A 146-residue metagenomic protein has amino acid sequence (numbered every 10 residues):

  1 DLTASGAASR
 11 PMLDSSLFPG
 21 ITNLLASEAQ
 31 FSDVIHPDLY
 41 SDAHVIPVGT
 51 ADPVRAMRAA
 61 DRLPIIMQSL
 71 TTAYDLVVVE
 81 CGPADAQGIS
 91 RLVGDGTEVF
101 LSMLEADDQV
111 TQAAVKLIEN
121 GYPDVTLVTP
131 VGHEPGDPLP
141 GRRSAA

Functional and structural regions predicted by a protein language model:
L2-T72, L76, P83: P-loop/Walker-type NTP enzyme "switch/lid" segment
M57-A146: Conserved catalytic-core segment of NTP-binding enzymes
